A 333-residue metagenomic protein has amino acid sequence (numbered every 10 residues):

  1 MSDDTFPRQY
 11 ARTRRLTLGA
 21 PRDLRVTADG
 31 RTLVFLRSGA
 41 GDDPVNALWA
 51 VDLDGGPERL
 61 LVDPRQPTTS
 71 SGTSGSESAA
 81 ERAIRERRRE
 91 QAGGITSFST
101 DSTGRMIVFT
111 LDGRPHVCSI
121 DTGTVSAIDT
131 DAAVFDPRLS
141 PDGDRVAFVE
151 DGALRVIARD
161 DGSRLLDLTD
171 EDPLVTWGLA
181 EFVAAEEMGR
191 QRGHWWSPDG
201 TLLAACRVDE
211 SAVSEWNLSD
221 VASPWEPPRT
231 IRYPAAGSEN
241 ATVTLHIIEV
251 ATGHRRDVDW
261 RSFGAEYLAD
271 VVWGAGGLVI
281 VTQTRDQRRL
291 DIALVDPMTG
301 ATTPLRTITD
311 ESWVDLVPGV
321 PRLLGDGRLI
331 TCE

Functional and structural regions predicted by a protein language model:
M1-E333: Beta-propeller folds
